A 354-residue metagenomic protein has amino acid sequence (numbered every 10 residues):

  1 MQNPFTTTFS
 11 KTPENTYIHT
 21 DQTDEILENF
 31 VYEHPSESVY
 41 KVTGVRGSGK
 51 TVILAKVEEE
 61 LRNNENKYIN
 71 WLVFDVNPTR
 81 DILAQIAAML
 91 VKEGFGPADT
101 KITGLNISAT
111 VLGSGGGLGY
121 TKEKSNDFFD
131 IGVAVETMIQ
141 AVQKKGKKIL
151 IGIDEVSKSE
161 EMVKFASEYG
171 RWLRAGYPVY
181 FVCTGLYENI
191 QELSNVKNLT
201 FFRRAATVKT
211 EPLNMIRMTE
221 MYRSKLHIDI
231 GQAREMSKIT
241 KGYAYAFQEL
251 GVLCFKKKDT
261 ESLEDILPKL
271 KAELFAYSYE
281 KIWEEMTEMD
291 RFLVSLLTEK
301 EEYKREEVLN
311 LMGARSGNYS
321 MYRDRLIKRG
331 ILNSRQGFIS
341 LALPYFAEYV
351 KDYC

Functional and structural regions predicted by a protein language model:
M1-Y40, G96: A short, basic N-terminal segment
Y32-I151, E155, A314-G317, I327: P-loop NTPase nucleotide-binding core
R46, Q143-K145, G152, K158-E160 (+2 more regions): Sensor-1/coupling segment of RecA-like P-loop NTPase cores
A205-A233, I239: Conserved small helical "lid"/interfacial subdomain of P-loop NTPases
Q248-S316: Winged-helix-like regulatory helical subdomains adjacent to P-loop NTPase cores
V308, S320-R329: Basic amphipathic alpha-helical segments that dock to polyanions
I327-G337: A short, conserved structural fragment
Y345-C354: Short, amphipathic alpha-helical interaction segments positioned at domain boundaries
